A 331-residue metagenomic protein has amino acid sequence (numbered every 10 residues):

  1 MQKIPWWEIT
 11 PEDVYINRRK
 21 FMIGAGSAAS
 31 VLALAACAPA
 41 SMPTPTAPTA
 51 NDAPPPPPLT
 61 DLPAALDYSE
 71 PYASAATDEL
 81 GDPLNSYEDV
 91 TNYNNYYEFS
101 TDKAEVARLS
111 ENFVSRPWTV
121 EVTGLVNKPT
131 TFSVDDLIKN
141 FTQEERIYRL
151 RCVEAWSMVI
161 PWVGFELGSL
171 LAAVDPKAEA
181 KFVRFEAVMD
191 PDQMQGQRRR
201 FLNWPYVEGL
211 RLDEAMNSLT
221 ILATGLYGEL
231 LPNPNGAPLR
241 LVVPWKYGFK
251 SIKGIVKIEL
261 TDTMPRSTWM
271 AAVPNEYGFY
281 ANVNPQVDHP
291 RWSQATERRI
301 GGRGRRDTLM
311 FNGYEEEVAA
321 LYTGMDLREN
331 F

Functional and structural regions predicted by a protein language model:
M1-K20, S27-A36, S41-P43: N-terminal secretory signal peptides
W6, L34, T49-A50, L239: Residue-level detector of alpha-helical hydrophobic segments embedded in or interacting with membranes
P11, I16, K20, P54-P55 (+3 more regions): Low-complexity, compositionally biased segments
R19-M22, G26-A29, L34-A35, G168-A172 (+2 more regions): Short, well-ordered alpha-helical packing segments
A28-S30, P55-P58, L62: Terminal low-complexity, poorly structured segments
A38-N51, P56: Bacterial Sec signal peptide processing site at the extreme N-terminus
L62-F331: Structured, non-membrane catalytic/scaffold regions adjacent to prosthetic-group chemistry
